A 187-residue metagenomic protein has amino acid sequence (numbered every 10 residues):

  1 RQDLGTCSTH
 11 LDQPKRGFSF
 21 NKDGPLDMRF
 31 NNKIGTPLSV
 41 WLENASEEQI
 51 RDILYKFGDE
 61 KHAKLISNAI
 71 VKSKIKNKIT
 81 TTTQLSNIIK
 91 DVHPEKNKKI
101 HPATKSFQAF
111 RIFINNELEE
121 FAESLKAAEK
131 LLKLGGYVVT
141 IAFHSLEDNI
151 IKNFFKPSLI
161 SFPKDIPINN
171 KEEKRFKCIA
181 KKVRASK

Functional and structural regions predicted by a protein language model:
R1-K187: S-adenosyl-L-methionine-dependent methyltransferase catalytic core, i.e., the SAM/SAH-binding region
